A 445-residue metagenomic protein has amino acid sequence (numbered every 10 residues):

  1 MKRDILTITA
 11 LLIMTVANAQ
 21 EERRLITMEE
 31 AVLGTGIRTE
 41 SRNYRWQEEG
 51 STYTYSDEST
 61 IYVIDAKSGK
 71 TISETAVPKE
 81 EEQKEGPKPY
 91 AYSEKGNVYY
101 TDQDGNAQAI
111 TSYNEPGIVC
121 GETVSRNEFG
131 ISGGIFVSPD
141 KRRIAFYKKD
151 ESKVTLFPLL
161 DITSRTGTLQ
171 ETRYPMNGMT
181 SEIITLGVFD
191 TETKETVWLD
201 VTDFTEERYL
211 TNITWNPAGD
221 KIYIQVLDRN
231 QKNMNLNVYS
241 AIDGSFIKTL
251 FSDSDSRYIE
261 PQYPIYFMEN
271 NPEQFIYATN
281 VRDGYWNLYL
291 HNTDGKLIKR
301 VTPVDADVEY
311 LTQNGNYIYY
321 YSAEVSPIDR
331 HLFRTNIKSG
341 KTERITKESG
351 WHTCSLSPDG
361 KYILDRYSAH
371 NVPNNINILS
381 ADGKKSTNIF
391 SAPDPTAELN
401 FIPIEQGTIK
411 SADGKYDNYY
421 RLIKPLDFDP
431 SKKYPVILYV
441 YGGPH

Functional and structural regions predicted by a protein language model:
A10-A19: Hydrophobic h-region of N-terminal signal peptides that target proteins for export in Gram-negative bacteria
E21-T39, K194-V201, I404: A short helix->beta-strand "capping" segment at the edge of beta-propeller domains
R38-T54, K79-Y92, G117-R143, E171-G178 (+9 more regions): Conserved beta-propeller blade repeats
Y55-P78: Beta-propeller domains
S59-I64, K95-Y99, K153-L159, I183-T185 (+4 more regions): Structural motif
A66-G69, D102-G105, D190-K194, A241-D243 (+3 more regions): Short loop/turn segments that connect beta-strands within beta-propeller blades
G69-T71, I110-I135, F146-L199, K384-D394: Predominantly five- to eight-bladed beta-propeller fold
L156, G219, T353-H445: Serine-hydrolase catalytic core recognition
